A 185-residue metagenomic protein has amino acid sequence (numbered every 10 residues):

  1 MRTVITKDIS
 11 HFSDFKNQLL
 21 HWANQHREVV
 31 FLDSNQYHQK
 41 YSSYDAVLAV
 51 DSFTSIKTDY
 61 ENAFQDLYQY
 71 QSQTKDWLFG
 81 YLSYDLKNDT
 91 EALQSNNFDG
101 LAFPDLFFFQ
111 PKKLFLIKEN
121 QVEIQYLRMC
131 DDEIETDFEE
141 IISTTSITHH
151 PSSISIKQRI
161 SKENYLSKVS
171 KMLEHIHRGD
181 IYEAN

Functional and structural regions predicted by a protein language model:
M1-N185: Signature of the chorismate-utilizing enzyme
